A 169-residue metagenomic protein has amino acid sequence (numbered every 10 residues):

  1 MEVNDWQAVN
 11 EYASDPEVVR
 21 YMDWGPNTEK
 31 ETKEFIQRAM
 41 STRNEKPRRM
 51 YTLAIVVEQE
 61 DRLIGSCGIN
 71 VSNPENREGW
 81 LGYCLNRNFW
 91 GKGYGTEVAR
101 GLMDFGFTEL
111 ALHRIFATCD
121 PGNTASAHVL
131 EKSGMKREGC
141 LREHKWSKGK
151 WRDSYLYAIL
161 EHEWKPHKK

Functional and structural regions predicted by a protein language model:
M1-E17, V56-K169: Acyl-donor (CoA/ACP) binding surface of acyl/acetyltransferases
E17-M40, L53: Conserved GNAT-fold acetyl-CoA-binding loop/helix
R20, T42-N44, G91: Short helix-to-loop capping/linker segments positioned immediately adjacent to catalytic or ligand/cofactor-binding
E29-K30, R43, W164-K165: A short hydrophobic/aromatic micro-motif that marks alpha-helical segments and, especially, helix-coil
R43-R49, M135: Short loop/turn motifs at secondary-structure junctions and domain boundaries
R49-I55: A short glycine-rich, hydrophobically flanked beta-strand micro-motif that places a catalytic Asp/Glu for divalent metal
